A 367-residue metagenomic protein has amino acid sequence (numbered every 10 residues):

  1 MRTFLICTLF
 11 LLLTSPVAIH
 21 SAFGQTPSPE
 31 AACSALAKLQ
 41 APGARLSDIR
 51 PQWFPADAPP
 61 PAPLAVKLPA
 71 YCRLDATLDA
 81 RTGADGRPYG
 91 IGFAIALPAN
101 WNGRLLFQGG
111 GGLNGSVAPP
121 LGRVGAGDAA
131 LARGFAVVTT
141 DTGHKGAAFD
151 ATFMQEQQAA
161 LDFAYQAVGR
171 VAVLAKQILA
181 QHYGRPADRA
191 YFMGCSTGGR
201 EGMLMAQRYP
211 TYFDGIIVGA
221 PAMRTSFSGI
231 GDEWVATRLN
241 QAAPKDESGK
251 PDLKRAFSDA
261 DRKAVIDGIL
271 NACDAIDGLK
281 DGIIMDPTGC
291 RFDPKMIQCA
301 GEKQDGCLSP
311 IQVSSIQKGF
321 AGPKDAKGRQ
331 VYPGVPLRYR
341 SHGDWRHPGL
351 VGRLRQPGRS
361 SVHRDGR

Functional and structural regions predicted by a protein language model:
M1-F4: Positively charged n-region of N-terminal signal peptides that target proteins for export
I6-A18: Bacterial N-terminal signal peptides
F23-R104, V117, G122-G125, I266 (+2 more regions): Catalytic-loop region of hydrolases
N102, G110-A187, I230-G231, R238-L239: Cap/lid segment of the alpha/beta-hydrolase catalytic domain
R185-C195: Alpha/beta-hydrolase fold nucleophile elbow
G194-G198, G202: Gly/Ala-rich beta-loop-alpha elbow adjacent to hydrolase catalytic centers
L204-A206, T211-K324: A catalytic-pocket lid/entrance helix-loop region that shapes and gates access to the active site across common
